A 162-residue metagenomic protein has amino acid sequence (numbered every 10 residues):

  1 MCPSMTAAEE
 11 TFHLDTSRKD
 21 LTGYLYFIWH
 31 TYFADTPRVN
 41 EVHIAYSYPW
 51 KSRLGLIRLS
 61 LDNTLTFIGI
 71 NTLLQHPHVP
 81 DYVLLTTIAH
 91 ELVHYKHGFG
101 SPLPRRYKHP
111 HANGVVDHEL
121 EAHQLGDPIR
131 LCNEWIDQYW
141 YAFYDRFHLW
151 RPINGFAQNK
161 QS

Functional and structural regions predicted by a protein language model:
C2-R58, F99-S162: Metalloprotease/metallohydrolase-associated module, dominated by Zn2+-dependent proteases
Y46-W50, T72-L74, E91: Generic secondary-structure microfeatures
L61-T66: Active-site beta-strand-loop-beta-strand hairpin of nuclease catalytic cores that positions key catalytic residues
I68-T86, S101, K108-H109: Short pre-active-site segment immediately N-terminal to the catalytic Zn-binding motif
T86-G98: Active-site recognition of the HExxH zinc-binding catalytic motif
